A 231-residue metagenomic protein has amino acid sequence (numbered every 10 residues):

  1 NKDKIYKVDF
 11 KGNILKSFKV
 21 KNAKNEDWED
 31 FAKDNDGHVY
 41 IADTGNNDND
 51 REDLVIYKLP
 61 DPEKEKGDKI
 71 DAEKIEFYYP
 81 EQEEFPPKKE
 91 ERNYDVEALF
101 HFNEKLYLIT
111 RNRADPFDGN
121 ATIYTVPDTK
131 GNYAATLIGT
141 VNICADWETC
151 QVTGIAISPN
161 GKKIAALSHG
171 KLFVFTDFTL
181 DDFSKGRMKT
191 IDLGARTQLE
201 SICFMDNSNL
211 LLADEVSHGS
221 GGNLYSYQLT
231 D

Functional and structural regions predicted by a protein language model:
N1-D231: Sequence/structural signature of beta-propeller domains
